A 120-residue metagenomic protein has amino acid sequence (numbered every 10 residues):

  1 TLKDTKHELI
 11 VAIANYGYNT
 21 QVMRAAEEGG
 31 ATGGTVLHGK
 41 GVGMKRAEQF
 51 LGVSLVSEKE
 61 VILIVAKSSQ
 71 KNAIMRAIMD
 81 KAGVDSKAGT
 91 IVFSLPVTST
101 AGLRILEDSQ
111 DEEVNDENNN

Functional and structural regions predicted by a protein language model:
T1-N120: Positively charged, small/polar-rich N-terminal and surface patches that mediate targeting and assembly and bind
